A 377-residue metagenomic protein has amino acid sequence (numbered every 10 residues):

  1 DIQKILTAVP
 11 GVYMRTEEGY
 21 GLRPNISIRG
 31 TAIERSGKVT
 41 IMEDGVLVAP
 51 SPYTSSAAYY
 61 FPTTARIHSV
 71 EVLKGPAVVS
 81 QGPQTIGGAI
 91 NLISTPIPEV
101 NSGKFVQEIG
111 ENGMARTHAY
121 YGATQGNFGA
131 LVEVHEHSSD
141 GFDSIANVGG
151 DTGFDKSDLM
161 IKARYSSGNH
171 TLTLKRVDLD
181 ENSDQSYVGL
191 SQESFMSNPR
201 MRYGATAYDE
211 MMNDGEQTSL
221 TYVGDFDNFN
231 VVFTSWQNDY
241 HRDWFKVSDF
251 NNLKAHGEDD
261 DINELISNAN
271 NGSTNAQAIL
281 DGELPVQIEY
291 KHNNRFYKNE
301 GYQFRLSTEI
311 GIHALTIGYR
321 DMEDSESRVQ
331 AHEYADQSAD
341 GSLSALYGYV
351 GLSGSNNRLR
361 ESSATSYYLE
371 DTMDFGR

Functional and structural regions predicted by a protein language model:
D1, R23, A57, T85-G87 (+7 more regions): Transmembrane beta-barrel architecture of outer-membrane proteins
Q3-V46, P50, H68: Extracytoplasmic beta-strand/coil segments of soluble accessory domains associated with Gram-negative outer-membrane
L6, V70-E71, I90, V132: Non-catalytic regulatory/gating segments with a bias toward low-complexity or hydrophobic composition
V46-K74: Short acidic/polar hinge/loop motifs at secondary-structure boundaries that mediate gating or recognition
T54, F142-G149, Q185-E193, W244-N252 (+1 more regions): Outer-membrane beta-barrel translocator domains and adjoining extracellular loop/strand segments of Gram-negative
V72-L73, N101-K104, F142-N147, N198-T206 (+3 more regions): Extracytoplasmic loops and strand-loop junctions of Gram-negative outer membrane beta-barrel proteins
S102, I109-S138, N147-S186, E210-D225: Transmembrane beta-barrel wall of Gram-negative outer-membrane proteins
S166-T173, M211-R377: Face-selective signature of the C-terminal outer-membrane beta-barrel domain
